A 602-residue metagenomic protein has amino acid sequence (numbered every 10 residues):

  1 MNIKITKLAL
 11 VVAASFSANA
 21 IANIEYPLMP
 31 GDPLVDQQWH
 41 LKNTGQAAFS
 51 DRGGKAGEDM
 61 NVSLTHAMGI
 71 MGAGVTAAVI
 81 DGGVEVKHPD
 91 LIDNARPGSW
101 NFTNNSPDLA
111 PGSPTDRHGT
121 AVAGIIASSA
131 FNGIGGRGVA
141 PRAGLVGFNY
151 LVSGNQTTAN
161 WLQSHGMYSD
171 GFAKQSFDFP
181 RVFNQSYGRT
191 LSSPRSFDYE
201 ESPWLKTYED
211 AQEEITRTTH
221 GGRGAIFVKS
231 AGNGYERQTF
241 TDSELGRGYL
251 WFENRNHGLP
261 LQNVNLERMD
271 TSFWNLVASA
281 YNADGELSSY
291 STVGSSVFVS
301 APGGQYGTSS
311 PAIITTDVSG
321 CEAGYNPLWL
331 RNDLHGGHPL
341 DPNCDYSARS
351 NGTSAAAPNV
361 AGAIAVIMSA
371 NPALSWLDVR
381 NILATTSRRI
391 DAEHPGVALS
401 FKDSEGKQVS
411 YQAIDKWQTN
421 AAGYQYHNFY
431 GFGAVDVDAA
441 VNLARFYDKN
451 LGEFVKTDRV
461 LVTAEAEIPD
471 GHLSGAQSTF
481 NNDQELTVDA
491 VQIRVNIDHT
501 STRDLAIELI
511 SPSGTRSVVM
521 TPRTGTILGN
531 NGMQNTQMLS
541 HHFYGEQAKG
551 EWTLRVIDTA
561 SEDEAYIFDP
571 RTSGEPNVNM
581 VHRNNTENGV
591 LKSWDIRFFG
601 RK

Functional and structural regions predicted by a protein language model:
M1-A22: Gram-negative bacterial Sec-dependent N-terminal signal peptides
I24-Q37, S63-S99, N104-W161, S176-V182 (+12 more regions): Subtilisin-like serine protease catalytic core
L34-A78, N104-T115, M167, E209-R217 (+2 more regions): N-terminal domain-start motif of subtilase-like serine proteases
M71-A73, S129-G133, F148-S272, L340-P358: Substrate-binding/access-modulating region of protease and related hydrolase catalytic domains
D81, N254-A365, S369: Extracellular S/T/G-rich loop segment that most often corresponds to the catalytic His/Ser-adjacent loop
G232, F401, E405-E508, R571-K602: Secreted peptidase-domain scaffold signal
N371-Y426, E562-A565: An often Trp-containing, charged/polar helix-loop segment at the C-terminal end of enzyme catalytic cores
R555-E562: Short beta-strand-plus-loop segments that form exposed binding edges in beta-rich domains
